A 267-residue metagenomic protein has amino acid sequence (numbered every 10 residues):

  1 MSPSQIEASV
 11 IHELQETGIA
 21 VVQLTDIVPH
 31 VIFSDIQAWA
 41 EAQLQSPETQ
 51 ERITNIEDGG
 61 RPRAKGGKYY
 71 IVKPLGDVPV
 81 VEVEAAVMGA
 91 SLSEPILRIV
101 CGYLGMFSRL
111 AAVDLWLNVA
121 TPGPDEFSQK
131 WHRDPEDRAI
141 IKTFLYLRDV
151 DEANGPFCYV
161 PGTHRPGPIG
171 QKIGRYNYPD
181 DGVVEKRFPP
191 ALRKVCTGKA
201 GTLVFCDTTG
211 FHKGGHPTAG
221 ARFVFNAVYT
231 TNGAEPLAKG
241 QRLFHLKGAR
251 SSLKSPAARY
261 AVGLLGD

Functional and structural regions predicted by a protein language model:
M1-E16, Q23-Q129: Non-heme Fe(II)-dependent double-stranded beta-helix
V22, T143-L145, V204-C206: Short hydrophobic-aromatic micro-motifs
L24-D26, G162, A227-Y229: Active-site donor-binding loop signature of nucleotide-sugar glycosyltransferases
V28, D137, H212: Glycine-rich nucleotide phosphate-binding loop and flanking beta-alpha elements of Rossmann-like dinucleotide-binding
L92, V160, C206: A conserved hydrophobic position in a structured secondary element of the catalytic/binding core that shapes
R98-C101, P124-V195, P236-R242: Catalytic core of non-heme Fe(II) oxygenases with the double-stranded beta-helix
V113-L115, T143-L145, F225-Y229: A structural signal for short, well-ordered beta-strand segments
R165-D267: Conserved double-stranded beta-helix
